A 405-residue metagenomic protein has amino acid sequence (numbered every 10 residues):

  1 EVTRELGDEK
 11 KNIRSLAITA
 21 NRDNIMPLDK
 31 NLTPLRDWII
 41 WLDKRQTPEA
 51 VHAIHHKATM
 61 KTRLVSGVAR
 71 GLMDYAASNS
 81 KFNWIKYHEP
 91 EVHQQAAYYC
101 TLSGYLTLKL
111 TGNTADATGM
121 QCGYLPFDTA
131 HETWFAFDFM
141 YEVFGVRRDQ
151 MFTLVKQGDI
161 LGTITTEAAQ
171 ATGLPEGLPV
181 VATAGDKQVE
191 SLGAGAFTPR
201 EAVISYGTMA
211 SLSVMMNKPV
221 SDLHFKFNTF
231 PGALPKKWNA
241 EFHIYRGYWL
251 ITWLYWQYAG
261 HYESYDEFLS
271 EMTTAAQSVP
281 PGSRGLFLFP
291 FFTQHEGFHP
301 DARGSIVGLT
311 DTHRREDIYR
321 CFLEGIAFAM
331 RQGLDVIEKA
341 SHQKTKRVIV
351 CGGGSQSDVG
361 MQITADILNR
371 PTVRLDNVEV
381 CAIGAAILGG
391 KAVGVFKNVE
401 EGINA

Functional and structural regions predicted by a protein language model:
E1-D37, Q95, T166-Q170, L174-P179 (+1 more regions): N-terminal glycine/serine-rich phosphate-binding loop of ATP-dependent small-molecule kinases, especially carbohydrate
G7-N79: Active-site phosphate-binding/coordination module
L32-P34, M120, L234-K236: Short glycine-enriched loop/turn motifs at secondary-structure junctions
T47, I54-L72, A76-A115, Y124-V146 (+2 more regions): Active-site core segments that coordinate phosphate-bearing ligands/cofactors across diverse enzyme families
